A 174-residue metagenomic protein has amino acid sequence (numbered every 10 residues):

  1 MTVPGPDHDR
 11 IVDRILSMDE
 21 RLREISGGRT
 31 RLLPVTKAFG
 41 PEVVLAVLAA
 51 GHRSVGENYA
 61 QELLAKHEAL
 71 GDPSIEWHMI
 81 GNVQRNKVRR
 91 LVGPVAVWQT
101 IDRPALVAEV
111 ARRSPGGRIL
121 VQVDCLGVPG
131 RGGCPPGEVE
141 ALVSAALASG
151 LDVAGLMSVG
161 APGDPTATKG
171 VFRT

Functional and structural regions predicted by a protein language model:
M1-T174: Conserved alpha/beta-domain cores
